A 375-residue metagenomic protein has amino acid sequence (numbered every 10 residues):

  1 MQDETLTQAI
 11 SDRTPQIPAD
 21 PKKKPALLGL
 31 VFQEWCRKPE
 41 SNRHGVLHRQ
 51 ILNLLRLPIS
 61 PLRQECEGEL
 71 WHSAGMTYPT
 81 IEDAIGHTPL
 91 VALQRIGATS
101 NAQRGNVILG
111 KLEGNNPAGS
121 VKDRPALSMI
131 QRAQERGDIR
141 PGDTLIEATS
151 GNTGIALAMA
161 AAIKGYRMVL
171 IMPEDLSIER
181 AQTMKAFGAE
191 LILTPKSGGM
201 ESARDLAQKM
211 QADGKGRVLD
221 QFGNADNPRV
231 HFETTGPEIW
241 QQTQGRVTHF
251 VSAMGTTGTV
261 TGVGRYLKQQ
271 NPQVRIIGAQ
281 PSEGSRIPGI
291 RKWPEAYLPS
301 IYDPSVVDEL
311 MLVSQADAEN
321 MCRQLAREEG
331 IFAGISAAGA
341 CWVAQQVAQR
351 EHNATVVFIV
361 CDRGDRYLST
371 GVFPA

Functional and structural regions predicted by a protein language model:
M1, T5, S11-D12, P39 (+5 more regions): N-terminal hydrophobic alpha-helix used for membrane targeting or insertion
M1-K23, L27-W35, E65-S73: N-terminal, intrinsically disordered charge-dense segments
L70-A375: PLP-dependent amino-acid enzyme catalytic core
